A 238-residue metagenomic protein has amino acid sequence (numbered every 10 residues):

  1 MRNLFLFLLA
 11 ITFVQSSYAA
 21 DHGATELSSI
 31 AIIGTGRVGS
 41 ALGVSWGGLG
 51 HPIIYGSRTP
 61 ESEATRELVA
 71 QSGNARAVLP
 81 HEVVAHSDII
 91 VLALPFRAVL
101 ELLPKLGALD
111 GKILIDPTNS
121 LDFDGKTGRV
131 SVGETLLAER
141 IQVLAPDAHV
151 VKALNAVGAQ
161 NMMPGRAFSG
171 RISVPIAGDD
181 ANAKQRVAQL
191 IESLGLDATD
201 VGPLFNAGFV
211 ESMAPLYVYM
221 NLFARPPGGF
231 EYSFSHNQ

Functional and structural regions predicted by a protein language model:
L4-Q15: Bacterial N-terminal signal peptides
A19-A64: NAD(P)+-binding Rossmann beta1-loop-alpha1 motif at the extreme N-terminus of oxidoreductases
G50, H86-D88, A148: Short, well-ordered alpha-helix to beta-strand connector turns
A64-N74: Short, conserved SAM-binding/catalytic segment of Class I S-adenosyl-L-methionine-dependent methyltransferases
R76-L79: Short acidic-hydrophobic, aromatic-tinged amphipathic segments that line or gate anion-handling sites
E82-I89, A93-D124: Rossmann-fold NAD(P) dinucleotide-binding segment
T118-V151, A156-Q160, P164-R166: Rossmann-fold NAD(P)-binding glycine/threonine-rich loop
I172-Q238: Active-site-lining helix/loop region of Rossmann-like oxidoreductase modules
